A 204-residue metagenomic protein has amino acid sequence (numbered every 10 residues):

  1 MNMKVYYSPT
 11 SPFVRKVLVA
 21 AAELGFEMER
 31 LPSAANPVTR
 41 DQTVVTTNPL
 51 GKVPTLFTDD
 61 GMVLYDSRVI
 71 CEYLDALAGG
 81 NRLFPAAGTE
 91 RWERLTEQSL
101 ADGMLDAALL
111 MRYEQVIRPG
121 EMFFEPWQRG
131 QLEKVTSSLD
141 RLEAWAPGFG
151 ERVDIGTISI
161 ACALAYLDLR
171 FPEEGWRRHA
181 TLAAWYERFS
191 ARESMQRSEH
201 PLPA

Functional and structural regions predicted by a protein language model:
M1-E125: GST-like domain detector, emphasizing the conserved glutathione-binding G-site in the N-terminal thioredoxin-like
M1-N2, A144, A204: Basic/polar N-terminal segments that are highly enriched at the extreme N-terminus, encompassing both cleavable
A34, L202-P203: Residue-level "edge-of-site" marker
D59, A161, P201: Conserved residues at the C-terminal ends of beta-strands
C71, D75, L95-Q98, L139 (+2 more regions): Non-transmembrane alpha-helical segments in soluble domains of secreted/periplasmic/extracellular proteins
N81-A86, R177, Q196-P201: Short, hydrophobic secondary-structure boundary micro-motifs
A101-E187: GST-like fold's C-terminal all-alpha helical module
A184-H200: Charged phosphate-binding loop/patch that engages nucleotide di/tri-phosphates or the phosphate backbone of nucleic
